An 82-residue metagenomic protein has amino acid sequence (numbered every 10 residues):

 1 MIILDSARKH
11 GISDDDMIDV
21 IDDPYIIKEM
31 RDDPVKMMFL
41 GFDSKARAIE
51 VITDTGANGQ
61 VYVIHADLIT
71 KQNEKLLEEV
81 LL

Functional and structural regions predicted by a protein language model:
M1-L82: Ribonuclease/tRNase effector modules and their secretory precursors
